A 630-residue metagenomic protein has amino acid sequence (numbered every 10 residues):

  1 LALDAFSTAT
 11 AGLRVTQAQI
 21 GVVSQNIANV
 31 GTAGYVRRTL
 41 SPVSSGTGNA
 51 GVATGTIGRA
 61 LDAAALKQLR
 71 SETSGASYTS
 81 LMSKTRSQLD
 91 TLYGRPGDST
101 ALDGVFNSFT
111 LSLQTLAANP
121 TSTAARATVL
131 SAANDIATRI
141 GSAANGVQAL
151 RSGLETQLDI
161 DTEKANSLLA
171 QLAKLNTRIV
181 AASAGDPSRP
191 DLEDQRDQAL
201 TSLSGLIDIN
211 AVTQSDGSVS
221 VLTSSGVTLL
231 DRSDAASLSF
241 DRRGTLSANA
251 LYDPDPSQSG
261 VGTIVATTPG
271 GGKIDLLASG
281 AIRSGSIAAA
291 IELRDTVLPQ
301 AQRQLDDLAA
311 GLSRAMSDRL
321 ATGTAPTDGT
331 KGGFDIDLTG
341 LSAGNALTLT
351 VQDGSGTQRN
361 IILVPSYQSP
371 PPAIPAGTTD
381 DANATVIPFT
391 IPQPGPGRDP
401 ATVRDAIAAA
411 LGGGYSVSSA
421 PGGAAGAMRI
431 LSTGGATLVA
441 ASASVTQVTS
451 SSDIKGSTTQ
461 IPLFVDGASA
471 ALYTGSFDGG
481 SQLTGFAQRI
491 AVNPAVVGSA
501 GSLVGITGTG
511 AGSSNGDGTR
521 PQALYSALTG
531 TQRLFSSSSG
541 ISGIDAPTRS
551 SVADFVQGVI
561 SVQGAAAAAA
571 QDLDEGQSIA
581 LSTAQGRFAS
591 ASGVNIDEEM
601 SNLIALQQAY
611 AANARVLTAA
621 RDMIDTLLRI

Functional and structural regions predicted by a protein language model:
L1-I630: Structural signature of extracellular appendage/secretion-system components
